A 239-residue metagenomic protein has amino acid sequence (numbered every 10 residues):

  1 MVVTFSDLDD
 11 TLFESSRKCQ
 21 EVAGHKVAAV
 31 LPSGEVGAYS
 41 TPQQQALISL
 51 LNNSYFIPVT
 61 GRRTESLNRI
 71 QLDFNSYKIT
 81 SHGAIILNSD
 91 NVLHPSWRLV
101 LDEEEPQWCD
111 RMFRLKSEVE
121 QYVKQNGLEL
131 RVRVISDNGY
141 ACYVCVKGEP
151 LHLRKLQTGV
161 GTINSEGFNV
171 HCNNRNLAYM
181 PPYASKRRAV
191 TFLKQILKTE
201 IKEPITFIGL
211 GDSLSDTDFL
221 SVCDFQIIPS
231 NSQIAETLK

Functional and structural regions predicted by a protein language model:
M1-T4, L8-P58, E65: Active-site neighborhood of HAD-like aspartate-dependent phosphohydrolases
S6-K18, S81-G83, S89-N91, D137 (+1 more regions): Short loop/turn segments at strand-loop or loop-helix junctions that form parts of catalytic or ligand-binding pockets
A38-Q121: Active-site phosphate-binding/coordination module
R62-T64, G211-S215, S230-Q233: Short, polar loop motifs at secondary-structure junctions
S66-R69, A189, D218-F219, T237: Phosphate- and divalent-cation-binding pockets in alpha/beta enzyme and binding domains that engage nucleotide-derived
E118-I208, L214-V222: Conserved acidic, metal-coordinating active-site core of Asp-based, Mg2+-dependent phosphoryl-transfer enzymes
S221-K239: Asp-based, Mg2+/Mn2+-dependent phosphohydrolase catalytic module
